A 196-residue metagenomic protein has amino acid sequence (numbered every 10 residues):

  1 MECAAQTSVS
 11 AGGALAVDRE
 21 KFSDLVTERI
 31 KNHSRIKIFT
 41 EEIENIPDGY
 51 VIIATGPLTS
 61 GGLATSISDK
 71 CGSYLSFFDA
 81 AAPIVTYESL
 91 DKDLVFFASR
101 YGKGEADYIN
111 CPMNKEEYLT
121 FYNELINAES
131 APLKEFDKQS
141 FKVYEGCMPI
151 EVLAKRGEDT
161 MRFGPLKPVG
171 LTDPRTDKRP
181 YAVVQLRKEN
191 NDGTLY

Functional and structural regions predicted by a protein language model:
M1-T27, K31-R35: A conserved beta-strand/loop capping segment in the N-terminal third of enzymes that catalyze redox or closely related
E20, R29-Y196: Predominantly flavin-linked oxidoreductase catalytic cores and closely associated redox partners
